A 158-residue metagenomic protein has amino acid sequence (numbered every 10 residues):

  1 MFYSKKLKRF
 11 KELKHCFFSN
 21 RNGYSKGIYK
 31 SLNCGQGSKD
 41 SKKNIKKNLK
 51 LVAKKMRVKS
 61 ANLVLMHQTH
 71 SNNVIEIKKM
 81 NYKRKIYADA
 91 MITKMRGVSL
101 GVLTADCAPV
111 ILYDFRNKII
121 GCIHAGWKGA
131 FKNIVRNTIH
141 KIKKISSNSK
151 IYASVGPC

Functional and structural regions predicted by a protein language model:
M1-C158: Active-site microenvironment for binding and transforming phosphate-containing groups
